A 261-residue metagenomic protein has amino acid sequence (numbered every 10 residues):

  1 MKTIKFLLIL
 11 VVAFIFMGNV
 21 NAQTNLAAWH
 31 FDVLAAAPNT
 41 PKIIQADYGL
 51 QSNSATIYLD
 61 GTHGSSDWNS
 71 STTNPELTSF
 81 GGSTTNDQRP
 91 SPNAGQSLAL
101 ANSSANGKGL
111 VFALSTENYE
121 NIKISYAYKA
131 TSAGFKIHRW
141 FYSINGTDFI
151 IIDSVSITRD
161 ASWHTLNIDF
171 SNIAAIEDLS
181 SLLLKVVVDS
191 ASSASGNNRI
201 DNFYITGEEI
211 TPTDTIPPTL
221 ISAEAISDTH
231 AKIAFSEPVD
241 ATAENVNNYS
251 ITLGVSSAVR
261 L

Functional and structural regions predicted by a protein language model:
M1-T24: Sec-dependent, cleavable N-terminal signal peptides
V20-N39, D214-D228: Boundary/junction segments of secreted and surface-exposed precursor proteins
Q23-S70: Extracellular carbohydrate-recognition regions
T24-P38, I44, T131-F135, F149-T211: Terminal, low-complexity interaction segments
A55-N118: Surface-exposed, low-complexity/disordered Ser/Thr/Gly/Pro/Asn-rich loops and linkers
N118-E120, K129-K136: Extended, low-complexity, turn-rich repeat/linker tracts enriched in Gly/Pro/Ser/Thr and Asp/Glu that occur
W140-S143: Conserved Ser/Thr-centered positions that define the repeating blades of beta-propeller domains
T229-L261: Short, surface-exposed alpha-helix to beta-strand junction/turn motifs within ectodomains of secreted and cell-envelope
